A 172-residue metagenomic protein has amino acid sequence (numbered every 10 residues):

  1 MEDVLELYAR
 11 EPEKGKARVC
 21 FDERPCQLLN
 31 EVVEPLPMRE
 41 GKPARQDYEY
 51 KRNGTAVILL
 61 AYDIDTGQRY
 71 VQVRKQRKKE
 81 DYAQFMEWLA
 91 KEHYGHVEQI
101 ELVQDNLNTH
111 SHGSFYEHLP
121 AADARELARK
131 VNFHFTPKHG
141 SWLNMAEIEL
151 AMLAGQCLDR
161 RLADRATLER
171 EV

Functional and structural regions predicted by a protein language model:
M1-E87: Extended, low-complexity cationic-aromatic segments
V19-F21, E101-Q104, H134-T136: Short beta-strand segments
Q27-L29, T109-H112, W142-M145: Short catalytic/ligand-binding loop motif for oxyanion handling, primarily in non-cytosolic enzymes, centered on
E80-E101: Short, basic/hydrophobic alpha-helical segments
V97-S111: Acidic/histidine-rich, metal-coordinating catalytic segments
A122-A128: Short, conserved catalytic or adaptor-binding loops enriched in Gly and charged residues
K138, A146-D164: Active-site proximal helix-loop segment of RNase H-like, two-metal nucleases, encompassing DDE(D)
